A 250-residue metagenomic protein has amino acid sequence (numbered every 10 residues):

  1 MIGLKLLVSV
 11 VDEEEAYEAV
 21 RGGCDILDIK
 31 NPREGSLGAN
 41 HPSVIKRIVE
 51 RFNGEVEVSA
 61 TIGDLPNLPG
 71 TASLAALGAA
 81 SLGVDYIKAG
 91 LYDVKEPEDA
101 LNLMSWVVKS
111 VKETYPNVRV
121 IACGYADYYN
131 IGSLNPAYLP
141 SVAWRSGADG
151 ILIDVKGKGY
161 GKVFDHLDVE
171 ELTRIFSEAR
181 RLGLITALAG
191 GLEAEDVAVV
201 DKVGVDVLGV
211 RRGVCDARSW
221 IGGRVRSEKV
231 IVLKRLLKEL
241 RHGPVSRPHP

Functional and structural regions predicted by a protein language model:
M1-S9, V49-E50, R174, V245-H249: N-terminal amphipathic alpha-helix/helix-capping segment at the start of soluble metabolic enzymes
K5-D25: N-terminal basic/disordered segments at the start of proteins
E13, G35-N53: Glycine-rich, positively charged N-terminal anion/phosphate-binding segment
A19, I48, A143, I151 (+2 more regions): Conserved, mostly hydrophobic/aromatic
I26-G38, S81-E96, G150-Y160, V203-S227: Glycine-rich phosphate-binding active-site loops on the catalytic face of alpha/beta enzymes
S43-I48, K95-K109, V210-H249: C-terminal helical cap(s) of enzyme catalytic domains, especially alpha/beta-barrels
G54-V163, E178, L182, E195: Conserved anion-binding
